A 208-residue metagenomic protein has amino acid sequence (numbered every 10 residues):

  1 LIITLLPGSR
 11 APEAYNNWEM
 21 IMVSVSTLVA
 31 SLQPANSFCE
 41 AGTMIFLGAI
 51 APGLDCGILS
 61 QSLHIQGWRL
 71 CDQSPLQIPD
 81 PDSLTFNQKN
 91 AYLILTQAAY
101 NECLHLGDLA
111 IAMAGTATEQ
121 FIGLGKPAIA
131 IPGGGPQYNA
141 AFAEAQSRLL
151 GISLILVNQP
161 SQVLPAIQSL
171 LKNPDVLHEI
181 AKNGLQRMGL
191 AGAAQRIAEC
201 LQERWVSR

Functional and structural regions predicted by a protein language model:
L1-R208: Nucleotide-activated sugar donor-binding and catalytic core shared by glycosyltransferases and related lipid-linked
